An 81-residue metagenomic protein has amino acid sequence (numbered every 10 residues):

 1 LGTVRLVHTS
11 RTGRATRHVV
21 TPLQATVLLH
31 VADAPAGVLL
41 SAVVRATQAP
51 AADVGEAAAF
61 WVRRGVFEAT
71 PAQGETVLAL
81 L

Functional and structural regions predicted by a protein language model:
L1-T26: Short alpha-helical segments that sit at the start of domains
R17-T21, G37, A51: Alpha-solenoid helical-repeat scaffolds
T26, H30-A34: Short amphipathic alpha-helical elements of helix-turn-helix/winged-helix folds
A34-P35, P50, W61-G65: Generic recognition of well-structured, leucine-rich alpha-helical segments and adjacent helix-turn regions within
A34-T47: Short acidic, hydrophobic short linear motifs in intrinsically disordered regions
Q48-E56: Short, basic interhelical loop/turn and adjoining N-cap of the next helix at nucleic-acid- or acidic-partner-contacting
G55-L78: A short, conserved structural fragment
